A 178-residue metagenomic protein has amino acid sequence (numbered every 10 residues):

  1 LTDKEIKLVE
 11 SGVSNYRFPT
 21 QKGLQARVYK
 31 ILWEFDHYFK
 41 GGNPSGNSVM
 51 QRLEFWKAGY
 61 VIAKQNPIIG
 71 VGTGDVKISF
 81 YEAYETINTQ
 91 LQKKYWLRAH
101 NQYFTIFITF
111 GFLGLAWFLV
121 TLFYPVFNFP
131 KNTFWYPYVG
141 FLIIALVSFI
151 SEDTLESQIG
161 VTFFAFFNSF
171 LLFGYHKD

Functional and structural regions predicted by a protein language model:
L1-Y38, K64: Low-complexity, proline/glycine-enriched hydrophobic segments characteristic of transmembrane helices
Y29, F35-Q65, I69-F110: Long extracytoplasmic/lumenal interhelical loops at the membrane interface of multi-pass membrane proteins
A58, S79, Q102, I106-T109 (+4 more regions): Generic recognition of well-ordered alpha-helical segments
A63, F107, F129-P130, I150: Hydrophobic residues in alpha-helical segments
T73-K77, G114-W117, F163: Short, flexible micro-motifs
A99-Q102, F107-G114, L155-F164: Membrane-interface micro-motifs in multi-pass membrane enzymes
T109-I143: Hydrophobic transmembrane alpha-helices and their immediate junctions
T121, Y138-L146, I150, L155-D178: Transmembrane alpha-helices of multi-pass inner-membrane enzymes
